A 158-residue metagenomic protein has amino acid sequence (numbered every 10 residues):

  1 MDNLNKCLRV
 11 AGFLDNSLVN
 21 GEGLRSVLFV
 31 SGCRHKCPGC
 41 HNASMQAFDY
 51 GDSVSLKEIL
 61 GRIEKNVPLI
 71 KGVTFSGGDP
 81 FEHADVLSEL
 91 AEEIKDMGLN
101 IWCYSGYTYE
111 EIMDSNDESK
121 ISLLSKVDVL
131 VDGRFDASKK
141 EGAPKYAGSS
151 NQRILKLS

Functional and structural regions predicted by a protein language model:
M1-F29, P38, N42-F48: N-terminal [4Fe-4S]-dependent radical SAM core
D2-K6, S17, R25, F29 (+2 more regions): Class I S-adenosyl-L-methionine
S17, I63-E64, E118-K120, P144: Short, flexible, glycine/charge-rich loop motifs used to bind or transfer phosphoryl groups or to couple energy/partner
H35: Glycine-centered loop/turn positions within well-structured domains that cap or flank conserved ligand/cofactor-binding
N42-V54, P68-H83, M97-S115, L124-S138 (+1 more regions): Core AdoMet radical
E58-G61, D85-D96, E118, S122: Alpha-helical scaffolding segments of alpha/beta enzyme cores, especially the outer helices of TIM-barrel or partial
